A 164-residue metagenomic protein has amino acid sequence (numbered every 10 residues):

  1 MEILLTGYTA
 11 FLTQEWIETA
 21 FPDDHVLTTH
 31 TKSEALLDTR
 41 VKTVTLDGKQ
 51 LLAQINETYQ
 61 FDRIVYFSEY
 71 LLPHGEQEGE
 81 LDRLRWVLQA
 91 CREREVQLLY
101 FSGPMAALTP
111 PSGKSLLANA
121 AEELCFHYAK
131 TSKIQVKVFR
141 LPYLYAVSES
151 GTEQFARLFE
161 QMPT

Functional and structural regions predicted by a protein language model:
E2-P22: N-terminal Rossmann NAD(P)H-binding glycine-rich loop of SDR-like oxidoreductase domains
T6, F67, L99-P104, F139-L141: SDR active-site strand-loop-helix element
T29-S33: N-terminal Rossmann-fold cofactor-binding loop
V41-R83, A90, A106-L108: NAD(P)H-binding glycine-rich loop region in Rossmannoid oxidoreductase-like domains and their noncatalytic homologs
P73, F101-G113, L144-S148: Conserved catalytic-site region of short-chain dehydrogenase/reductase
L81-V87, L117-C125: Conserved catalytic Lys-bearing alpha helix of Rossmann-like short-chain dehydrogenase/reductases
E93-Q97, I134: A short helix->loop->beta-strand "cap" motif at the edges of active sites that frequently abuts
S115, N119, F126-T164: NAD(P)-dependent short-chain dehydrogenase/reductase
